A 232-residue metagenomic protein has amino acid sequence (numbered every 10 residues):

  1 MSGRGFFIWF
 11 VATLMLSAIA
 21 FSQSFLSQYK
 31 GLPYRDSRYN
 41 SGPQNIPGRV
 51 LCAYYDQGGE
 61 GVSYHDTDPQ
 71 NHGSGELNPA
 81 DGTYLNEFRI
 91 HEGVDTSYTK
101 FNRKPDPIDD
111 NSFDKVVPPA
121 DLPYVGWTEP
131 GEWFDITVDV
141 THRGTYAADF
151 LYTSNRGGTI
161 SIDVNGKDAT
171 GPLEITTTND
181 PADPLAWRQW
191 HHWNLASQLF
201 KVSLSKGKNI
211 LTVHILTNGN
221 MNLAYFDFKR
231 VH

Functional and structural regions predicted by a protein language model:
M1-F10: Bacterial N-terminal signal peptides that target proteins for export
W9-A18: Bacterial N-terminal signal peptides
Q23-H232: Extracytoplasmic
